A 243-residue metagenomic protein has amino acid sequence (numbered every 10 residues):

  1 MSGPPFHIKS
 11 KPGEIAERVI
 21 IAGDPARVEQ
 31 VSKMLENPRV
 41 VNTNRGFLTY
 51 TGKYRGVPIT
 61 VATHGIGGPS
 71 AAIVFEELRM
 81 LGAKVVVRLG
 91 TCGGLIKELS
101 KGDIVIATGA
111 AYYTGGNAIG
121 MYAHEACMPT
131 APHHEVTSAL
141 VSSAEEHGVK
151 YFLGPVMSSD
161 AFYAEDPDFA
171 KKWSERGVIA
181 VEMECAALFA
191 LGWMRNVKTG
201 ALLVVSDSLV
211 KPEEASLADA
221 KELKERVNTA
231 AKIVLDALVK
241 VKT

Functional and structural regions predicted by a protein language model:
M1-T130, H134-E135: Metabolite-binding pocket within alpha/beta catalytic cores that recognizes anionic/polar moieties
P25, G93, A110, M157-F162 (+3 more regions): Glycine-rich beta-alpha junction loops
N37-T43, G148-G154, V241-T243: Flexible, glycine/charged-enriched surface loops at secondary-structure junctions
A126-R176: Active-site rim beta-loop-alpha module in soluble metabolic enzymes
A139-H147, L191, I233-V241: Generic non-transmembrane alpha-helical segments
P167-S208, E214: A C-terminal functional module that forms or caps the active site or interfaces directly with catalytic machinery
L209-T243: His/Asp/Glu-rich mid-to-C-terminal helical/loop segments that flank catalytic regions of hydrolases
